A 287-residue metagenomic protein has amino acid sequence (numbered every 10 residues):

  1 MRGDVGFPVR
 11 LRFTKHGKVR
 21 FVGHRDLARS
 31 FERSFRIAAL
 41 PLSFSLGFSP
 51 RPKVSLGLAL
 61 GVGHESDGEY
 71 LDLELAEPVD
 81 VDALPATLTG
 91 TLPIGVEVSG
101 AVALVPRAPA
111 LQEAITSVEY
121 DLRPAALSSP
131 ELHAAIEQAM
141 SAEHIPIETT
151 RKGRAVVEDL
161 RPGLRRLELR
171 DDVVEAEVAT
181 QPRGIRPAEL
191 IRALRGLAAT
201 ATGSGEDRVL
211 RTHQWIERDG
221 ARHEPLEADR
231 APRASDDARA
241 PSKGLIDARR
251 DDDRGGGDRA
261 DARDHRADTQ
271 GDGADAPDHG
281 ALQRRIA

Functional and structural regions predicted by a protein language model:
M1-V19, D26: Hydrophobic, proline/glycine-rich low-complexity stretches
G3, S141-A287: Core RNA-modification/binding signature centered on pseudouridine synthases
K18-L42: N-terminal ordered "arm"
S43-A76, V105-P106: Short, charge-patterned binding micro-sites
D67-D121: Ordered, amphipathic secondary-structure segments that act as subunit-interaction surfaces in large macromolecular
A76-V81, L127-S129, Q181-R183: Helix N-cap motif at beta-to-alpha junctions
V81-L92, L132-S141, L190-A193: Short amphipathic alpha-helices in soluble, non-transmembrane regions that often serve as interface/regulatory elements
Y120-K152: A contiguous pocket-lining binding segment that forms or flanks enzyme active sites
